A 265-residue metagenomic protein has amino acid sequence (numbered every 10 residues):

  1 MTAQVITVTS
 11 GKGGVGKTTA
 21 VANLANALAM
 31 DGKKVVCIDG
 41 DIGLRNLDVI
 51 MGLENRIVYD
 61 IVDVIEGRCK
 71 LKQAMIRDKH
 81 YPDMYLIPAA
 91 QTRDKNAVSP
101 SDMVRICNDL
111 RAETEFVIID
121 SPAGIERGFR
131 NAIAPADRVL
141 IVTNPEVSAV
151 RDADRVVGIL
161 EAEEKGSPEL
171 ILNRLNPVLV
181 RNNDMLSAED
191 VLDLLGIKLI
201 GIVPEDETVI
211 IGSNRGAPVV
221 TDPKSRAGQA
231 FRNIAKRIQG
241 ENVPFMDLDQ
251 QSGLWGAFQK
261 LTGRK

Functional and structural regions predicted by a protein language model:
M1-A3: Phosphate-binding P-loop
V5, L86, L199-I202: Conserved beta-strand scaffold positions in the cores of enzyme catalytic domains, especially in NTP/NDP-utilizing
V5-K70, F116: Walker A/P-loop NTP-binding active-site region of P-loop NTPases, recognizing the glycine-rich GxxxxGKT/S
S10, D39, P88-Q91, S121 (+1 more regions): Flexible glycine-/small-residue-rich
G40-A112, S213-R215, V220: P-loop/Walker-type NTP enzyme "switch/lid" segment
S101, R105, D109-N214: Conserved catalytic-core segment of NTP-binding enzymes
G216-K265: NTP-binding/hydrolysis catalytic cores, primarily Walker-type P-loop NTPases
